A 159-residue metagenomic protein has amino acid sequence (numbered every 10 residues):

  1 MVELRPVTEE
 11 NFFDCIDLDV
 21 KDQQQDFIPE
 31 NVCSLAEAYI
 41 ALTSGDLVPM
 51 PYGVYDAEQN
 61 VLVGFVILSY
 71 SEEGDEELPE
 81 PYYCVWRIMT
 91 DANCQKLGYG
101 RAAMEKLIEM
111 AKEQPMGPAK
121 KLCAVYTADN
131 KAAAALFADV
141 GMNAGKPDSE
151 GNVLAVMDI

Functional and structural regions predicted by a protein language model:
V2, P6-W86, D91-N93, M110-Q114 (+1 more regions): Acetyl-CoA-dependent GNAT
T90, K96-M110, A135, D139: Conserved acetyl-CoA-binding loop-helix of GNAT-fold acetyltransferases
E113-V125: Conserved GNAT acetyl-CoA-binding A-motif
L122-A134: Conserved beta-strand-loop-alpha-helix junction that forms the acyl-donor binding cleft
N130, S149-V153: Short acidic/glycine-enriched loop/turn segments that link adjacent beta-strands
A138-D148: Conserved acetyl-CoA-binding loop of GNAT-fold acetyltransferases
V156-I159: Short beta-strand-to-coil "C-cap" segments at the C-terminal boundary of structured domains/repeats, marking
